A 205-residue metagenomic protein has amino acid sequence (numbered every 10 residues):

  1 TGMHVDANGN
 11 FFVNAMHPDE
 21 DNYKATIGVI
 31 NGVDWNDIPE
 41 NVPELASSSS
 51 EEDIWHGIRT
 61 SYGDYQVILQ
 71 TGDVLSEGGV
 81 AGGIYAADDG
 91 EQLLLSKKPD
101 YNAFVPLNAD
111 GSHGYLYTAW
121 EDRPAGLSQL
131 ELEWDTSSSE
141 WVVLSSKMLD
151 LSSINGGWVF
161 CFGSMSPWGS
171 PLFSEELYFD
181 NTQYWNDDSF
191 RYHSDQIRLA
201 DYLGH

Functional and structural regions predicted by a protein language model:
T1-H205: Conserved small-residue
